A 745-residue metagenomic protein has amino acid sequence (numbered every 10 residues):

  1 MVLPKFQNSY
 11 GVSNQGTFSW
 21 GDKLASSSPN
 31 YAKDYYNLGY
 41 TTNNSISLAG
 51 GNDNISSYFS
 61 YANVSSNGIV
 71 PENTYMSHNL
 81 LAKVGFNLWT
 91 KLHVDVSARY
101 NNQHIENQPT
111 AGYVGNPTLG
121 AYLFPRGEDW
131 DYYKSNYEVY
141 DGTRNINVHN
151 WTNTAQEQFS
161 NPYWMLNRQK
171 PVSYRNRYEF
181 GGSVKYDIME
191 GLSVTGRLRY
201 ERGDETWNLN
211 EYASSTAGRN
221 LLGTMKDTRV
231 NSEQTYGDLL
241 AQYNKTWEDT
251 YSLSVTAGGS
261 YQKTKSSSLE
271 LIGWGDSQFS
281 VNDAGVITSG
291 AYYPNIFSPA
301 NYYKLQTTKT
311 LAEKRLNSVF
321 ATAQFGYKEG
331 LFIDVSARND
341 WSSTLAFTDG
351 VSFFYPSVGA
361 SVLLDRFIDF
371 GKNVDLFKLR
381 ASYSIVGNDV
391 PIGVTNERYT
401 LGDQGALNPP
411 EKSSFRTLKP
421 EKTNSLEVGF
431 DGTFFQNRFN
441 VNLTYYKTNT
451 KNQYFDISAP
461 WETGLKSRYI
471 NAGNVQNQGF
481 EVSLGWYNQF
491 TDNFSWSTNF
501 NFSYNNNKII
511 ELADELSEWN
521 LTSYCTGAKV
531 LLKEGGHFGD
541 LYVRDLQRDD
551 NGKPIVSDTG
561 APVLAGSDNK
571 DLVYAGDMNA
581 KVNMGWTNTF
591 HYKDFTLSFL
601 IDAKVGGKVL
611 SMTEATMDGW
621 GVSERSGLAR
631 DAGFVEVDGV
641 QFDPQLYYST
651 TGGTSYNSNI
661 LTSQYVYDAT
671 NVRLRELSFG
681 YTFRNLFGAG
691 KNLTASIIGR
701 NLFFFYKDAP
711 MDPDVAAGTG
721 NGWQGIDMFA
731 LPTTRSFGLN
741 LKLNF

Functional and structural regions predicted by a protein language model:
M1-P71, Q108-G112, L123, G127-V172 (+6 more regions): Residues embedded in well-ordered regular secondary structure
S9, F18-W20, A32, S342 (+2 more regions): Extracytoplasmic gating/loop element in the C-terminal half of outer-membrane beta-barrel translocons and assembly
G11, T42, S77, K83-L92 (+8 more regions): Extracellular/periplasmic, surface-exposed regions of secreted and cell-surface proteins
Y35-Y36, N43-S65, I69, L81-N87 (+6 more regions): Predominantly transmembrane beta-strands of Gram-negative outer membrane beta-barrel pores used for transport
A217-G218: N-terminal, polar/charged subdomain of small-to-medium soluble alpha/beta proteins
F415, R544-L546, D550-K553, D558-A561: Solvent-exposed beta-strand/coil patches in large extracellular/periplasmic or lumenal scaffold regions
A472-Q476, L516-F538, A575-T587, M617-F634 (+1 more regions): C-terminal extracellular loops and terminal segments of Gram-negative outer membrane beta-barrel proteins
D577-M612: Glycine-rich, aromatic-lined ligand/substrate-binding cores of catalytic and carbohydrate-binding domains
